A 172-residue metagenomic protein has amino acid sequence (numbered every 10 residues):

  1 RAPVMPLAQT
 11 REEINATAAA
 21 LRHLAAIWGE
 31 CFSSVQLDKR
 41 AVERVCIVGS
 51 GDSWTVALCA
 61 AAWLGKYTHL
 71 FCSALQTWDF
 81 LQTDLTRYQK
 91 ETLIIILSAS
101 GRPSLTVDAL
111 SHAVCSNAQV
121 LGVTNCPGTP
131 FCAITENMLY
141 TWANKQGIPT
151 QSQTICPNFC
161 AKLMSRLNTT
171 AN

Functional and structural regions predicted by a protein language model:
R1-V35, K39-V42, P149-Q151, P157-N172: Cofactor-/ligand-binding subdomain signature composed of acidic, glycine-rich, tryptophan-containing flexible loops
R40-A171: Glycine-rich phosphate-binding loops that contact phosphosugars or nucleotide phosphates
